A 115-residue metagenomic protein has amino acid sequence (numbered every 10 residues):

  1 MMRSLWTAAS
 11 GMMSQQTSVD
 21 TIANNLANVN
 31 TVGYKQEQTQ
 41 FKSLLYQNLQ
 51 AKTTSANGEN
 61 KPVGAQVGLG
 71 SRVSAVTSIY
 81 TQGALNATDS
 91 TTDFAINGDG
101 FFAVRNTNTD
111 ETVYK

Functional and structural regions predicted by a protein language model:
M1-K115: Amphipathic alpha-helical polymerization modules
